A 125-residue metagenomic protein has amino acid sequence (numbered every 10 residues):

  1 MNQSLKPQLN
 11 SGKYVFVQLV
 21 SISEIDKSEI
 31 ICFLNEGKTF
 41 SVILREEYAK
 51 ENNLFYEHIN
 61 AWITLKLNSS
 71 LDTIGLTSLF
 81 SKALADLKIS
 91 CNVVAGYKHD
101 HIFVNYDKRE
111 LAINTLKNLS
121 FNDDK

Functional and structural regions predicted by a protein language model:
M1-K82, N122-D124: Regulatory modules associated with amino-acid/nitrogen control
E29-I30, K88-V93: A short linear hydrophobic-aromatic micro-motif
R45-A49, N105-L111: Helix N-cap motif at beta-to-alpha junctions
L87, L119: Conserved dinucleotide-binding and phosphotransfer motif residues
V94-A95, V104: C-terminal structural segments of small proteins and small subunits
Y97-H99, K108: Structural preference for solvent-exposed beta-strand-turn elements and adjacent flexible terminal/loop segments within
H99, T115-L116: Well-ordered alpha/beta subsegment
